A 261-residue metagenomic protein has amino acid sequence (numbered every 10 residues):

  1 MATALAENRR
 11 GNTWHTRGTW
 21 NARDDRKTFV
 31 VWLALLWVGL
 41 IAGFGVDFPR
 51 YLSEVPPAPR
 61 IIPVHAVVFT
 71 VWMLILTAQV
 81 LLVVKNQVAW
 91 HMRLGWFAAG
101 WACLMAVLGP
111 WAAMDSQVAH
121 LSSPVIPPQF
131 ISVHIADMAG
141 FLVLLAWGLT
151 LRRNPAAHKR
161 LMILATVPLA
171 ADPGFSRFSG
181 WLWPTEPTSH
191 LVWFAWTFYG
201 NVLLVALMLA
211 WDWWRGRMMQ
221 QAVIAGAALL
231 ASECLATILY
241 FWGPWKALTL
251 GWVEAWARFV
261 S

Functional and structural regions predicted by a protein language model:
A2-S261: Alpha-helical membrane insertion/targeting regions
